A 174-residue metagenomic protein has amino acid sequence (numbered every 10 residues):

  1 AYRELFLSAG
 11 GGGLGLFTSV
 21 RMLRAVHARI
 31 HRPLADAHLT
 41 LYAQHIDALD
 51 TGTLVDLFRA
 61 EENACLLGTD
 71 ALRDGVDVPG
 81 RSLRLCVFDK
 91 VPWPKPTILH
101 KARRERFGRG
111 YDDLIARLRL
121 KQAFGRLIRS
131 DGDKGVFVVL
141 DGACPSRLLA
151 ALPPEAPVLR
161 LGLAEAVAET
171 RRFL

Functional and structural regions predicted by a protein language model:
A1-L174: ASCE RecA-like P-loop NTPase motor cores that couple ATP hydrolysis to mechanical translocation on nucleic acids
